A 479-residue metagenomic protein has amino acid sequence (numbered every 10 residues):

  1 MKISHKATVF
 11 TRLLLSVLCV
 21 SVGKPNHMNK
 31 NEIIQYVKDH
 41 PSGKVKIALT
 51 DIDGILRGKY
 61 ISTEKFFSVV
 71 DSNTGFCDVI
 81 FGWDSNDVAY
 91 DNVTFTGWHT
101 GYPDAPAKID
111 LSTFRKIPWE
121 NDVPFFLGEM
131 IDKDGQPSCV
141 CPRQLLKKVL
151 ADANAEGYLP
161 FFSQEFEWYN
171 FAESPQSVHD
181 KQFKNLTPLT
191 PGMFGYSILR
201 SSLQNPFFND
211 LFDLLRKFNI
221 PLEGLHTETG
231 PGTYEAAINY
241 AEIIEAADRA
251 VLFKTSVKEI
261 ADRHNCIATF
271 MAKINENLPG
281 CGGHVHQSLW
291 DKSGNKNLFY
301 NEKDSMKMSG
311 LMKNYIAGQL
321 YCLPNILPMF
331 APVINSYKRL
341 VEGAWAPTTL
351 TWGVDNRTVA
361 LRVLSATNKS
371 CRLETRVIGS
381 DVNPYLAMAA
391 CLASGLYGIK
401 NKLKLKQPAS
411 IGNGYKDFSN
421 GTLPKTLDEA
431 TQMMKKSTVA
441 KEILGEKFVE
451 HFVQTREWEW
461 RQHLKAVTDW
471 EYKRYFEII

Functional and structural regions predicted by a protein language model:
M1-K2, T8, K181, E450: Short non-domain terminal segments
K2-V22: Short, low-complexity, charge-dense intrinsically disordered segments
P25: Cationic, low-complexity basic patches in intrinsically disordered or flexible, solvent-exposed regions
M28-I479: Glycine-rich, acidic/polar active-site loops that bind/position phosphate-bearing ligands
